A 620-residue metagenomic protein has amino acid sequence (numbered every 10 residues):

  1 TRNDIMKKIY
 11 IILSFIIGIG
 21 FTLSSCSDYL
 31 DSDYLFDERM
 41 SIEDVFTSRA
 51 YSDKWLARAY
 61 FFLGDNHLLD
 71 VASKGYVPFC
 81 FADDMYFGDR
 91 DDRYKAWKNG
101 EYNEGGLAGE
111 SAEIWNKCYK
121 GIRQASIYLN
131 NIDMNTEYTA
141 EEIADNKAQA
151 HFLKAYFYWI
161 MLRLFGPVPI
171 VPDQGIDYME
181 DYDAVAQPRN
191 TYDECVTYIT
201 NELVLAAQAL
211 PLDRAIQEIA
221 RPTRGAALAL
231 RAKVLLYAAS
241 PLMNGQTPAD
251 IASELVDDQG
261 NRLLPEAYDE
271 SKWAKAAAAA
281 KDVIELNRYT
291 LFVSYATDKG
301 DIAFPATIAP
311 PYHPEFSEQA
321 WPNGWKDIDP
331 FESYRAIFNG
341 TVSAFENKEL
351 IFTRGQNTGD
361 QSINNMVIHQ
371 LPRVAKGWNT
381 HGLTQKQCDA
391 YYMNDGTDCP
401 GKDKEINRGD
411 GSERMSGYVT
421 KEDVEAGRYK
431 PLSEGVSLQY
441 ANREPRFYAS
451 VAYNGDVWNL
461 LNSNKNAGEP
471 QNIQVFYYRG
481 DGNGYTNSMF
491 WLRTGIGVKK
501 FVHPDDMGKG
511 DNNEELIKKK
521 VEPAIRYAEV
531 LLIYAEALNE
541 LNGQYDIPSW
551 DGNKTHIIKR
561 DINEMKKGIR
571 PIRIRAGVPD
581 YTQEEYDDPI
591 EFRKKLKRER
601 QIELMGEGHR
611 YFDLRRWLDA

Functional and structural regions predicted by a protein language model:
T1-I5: Short, Lys/Arg-enriched N-terminal segments with co-localized hydrophobic residues within the first ~10-30 amino acids
S14, T353, D403-D423, Q439-E444 (+11 more regions): Outer/extracellular conduits and scaffolds centered on Gram-negative outer-membrane beta-barrels
L23-S25: C-terminal motif of bacterial Sec signal peptides marking the signal peptidase cleavage site
S27-R93, V168, G225, Y237-G480 (+1 more regions): An aromatic- and glycine-enriched ligand-binding surface/loop that stacks and positions planar moieties
D44, S48-L69, D89-F165, Y182-I219 (+9 more regions): Conserved, well-structured interaction surfaces
Y178, V185-Y192, L242-A278, K519-R526 (+2 more regions): Acidic, serine/threonine/proline-rich low-complexity intrinsically disordered regions
L205, A220, A227, A267 (+3 more regions): A long, glycine-enriched binding/interface module in the latter
